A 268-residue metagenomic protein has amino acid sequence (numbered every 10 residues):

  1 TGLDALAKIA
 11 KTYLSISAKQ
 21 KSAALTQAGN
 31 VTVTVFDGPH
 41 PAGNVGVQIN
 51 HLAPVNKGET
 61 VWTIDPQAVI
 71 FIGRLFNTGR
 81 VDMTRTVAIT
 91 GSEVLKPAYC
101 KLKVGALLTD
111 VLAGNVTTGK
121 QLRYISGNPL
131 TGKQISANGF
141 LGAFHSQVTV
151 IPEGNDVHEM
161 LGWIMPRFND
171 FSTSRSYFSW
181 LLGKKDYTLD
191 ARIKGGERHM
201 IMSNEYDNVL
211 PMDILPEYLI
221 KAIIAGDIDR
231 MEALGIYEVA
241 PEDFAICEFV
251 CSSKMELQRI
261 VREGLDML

Functional and structural regions predicted by a protein language model:
T1-L268: Buried, small/hydrophobic-residue-enriched core segments of structured protein domains
